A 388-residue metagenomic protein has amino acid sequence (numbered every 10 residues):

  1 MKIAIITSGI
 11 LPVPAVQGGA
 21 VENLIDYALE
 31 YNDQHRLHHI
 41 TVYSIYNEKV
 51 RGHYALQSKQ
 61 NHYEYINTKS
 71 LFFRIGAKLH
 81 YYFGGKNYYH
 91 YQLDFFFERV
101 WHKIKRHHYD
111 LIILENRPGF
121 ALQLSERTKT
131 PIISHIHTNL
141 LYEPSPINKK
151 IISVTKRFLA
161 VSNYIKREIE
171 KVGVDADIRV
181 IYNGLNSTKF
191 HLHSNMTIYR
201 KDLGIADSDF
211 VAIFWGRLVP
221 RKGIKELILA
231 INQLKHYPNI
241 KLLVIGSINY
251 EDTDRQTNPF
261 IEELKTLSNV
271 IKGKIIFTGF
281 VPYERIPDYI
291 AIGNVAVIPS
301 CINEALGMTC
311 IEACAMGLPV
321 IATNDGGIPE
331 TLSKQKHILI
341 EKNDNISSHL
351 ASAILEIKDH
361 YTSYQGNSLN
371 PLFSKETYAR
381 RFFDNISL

Functional and structural regions predicted by a protein language model:
Y91-D94, N345, D359-L388: A charged, aromatic-enriched C-terminal amphipathic alpha-helix characteristic of glycosyltransferases across folds
E126, Q256-V281: Nucleotide-activated donor-binding/catalytic signature segment of Leloir-type glycosyltransferases, i.e., the conserved
L159, A206-K222, I228-I231, L243-I245: Conserved donor-binding/catalytic core segment of Leloir-type glycosyltransferases
Y164, G184: Carbohydrate-associated surface elements
H191-I205: A short helix/loop element that forms part of the nucleotide-sugar donor recognition site in Leloir-type
A291-A305: Acidic donor-binding loop of glycosyltransferase active sites
A315, P319-A322: Short hydrophobic beta-strand element within catalytic cores of glycosyltransferases and related nucleotide-activated
P329-E356: Change "using UDP/GDP/dTDP sugars" to "using nucleotide sugars
